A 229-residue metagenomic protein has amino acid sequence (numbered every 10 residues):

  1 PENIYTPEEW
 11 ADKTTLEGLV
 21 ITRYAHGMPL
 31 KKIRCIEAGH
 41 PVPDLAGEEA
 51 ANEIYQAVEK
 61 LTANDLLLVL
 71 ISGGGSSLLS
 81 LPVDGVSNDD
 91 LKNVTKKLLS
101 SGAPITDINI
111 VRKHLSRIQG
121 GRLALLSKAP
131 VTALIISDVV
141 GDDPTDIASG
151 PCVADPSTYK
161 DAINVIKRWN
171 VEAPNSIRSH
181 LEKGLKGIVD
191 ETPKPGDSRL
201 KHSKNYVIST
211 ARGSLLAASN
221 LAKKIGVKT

Functional and structural regions predicted by a protein language model:
P1-T229: N-terminal loops that bind phosphate or other acidic moieties and the adjacent beta-alpha structural core
